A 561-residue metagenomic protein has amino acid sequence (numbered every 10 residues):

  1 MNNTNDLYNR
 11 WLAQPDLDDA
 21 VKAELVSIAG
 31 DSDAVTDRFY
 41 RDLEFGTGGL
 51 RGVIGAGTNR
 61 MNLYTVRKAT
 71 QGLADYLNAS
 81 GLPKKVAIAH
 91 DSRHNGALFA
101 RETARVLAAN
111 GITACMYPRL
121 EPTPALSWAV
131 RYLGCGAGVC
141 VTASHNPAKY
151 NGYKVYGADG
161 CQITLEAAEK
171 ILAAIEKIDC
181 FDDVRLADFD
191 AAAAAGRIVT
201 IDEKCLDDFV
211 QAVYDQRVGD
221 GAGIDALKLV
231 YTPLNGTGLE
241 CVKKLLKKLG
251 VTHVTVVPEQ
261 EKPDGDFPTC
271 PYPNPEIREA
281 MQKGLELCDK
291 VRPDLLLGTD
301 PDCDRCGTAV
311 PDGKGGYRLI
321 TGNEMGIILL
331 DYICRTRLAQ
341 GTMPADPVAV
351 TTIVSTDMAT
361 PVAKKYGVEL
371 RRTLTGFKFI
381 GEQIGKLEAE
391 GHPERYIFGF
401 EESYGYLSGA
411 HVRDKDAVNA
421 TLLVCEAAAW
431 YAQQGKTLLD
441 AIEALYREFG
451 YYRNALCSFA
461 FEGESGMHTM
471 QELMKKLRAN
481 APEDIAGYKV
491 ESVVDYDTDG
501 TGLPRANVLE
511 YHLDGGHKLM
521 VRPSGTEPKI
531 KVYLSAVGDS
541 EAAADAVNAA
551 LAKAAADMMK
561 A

Functional and structural regions predicted by a protein language model:
N2-T103, N110, A193, I198-A226 (+1 more regions): An N-terminal, well-structured beta->alpha segment
D16, A34-F39, L43, N151-A280 (+1 more regions): Gly/Ser/Thr-enriched, mixed-charge loops and adjacent short helices that form phosphate/oxyanion-binding elements
F39-N59, A143-S144, P233-C241, L245 (+4 more regions): Conserved phosphate/anionic-ligand binding catalytic regions in large, soluble enzymes, centered on
A87-Y150, K247-T308: N-terminal small/polar loop signature for handling phosphorylated ligands or for N-terminal nucleophile
A97-E102, S127-R131, K149-V155, E176 (+8 more regions): Short acidic, glycine/serine/threonine-rich loops at helix termini
Y156-A187, N323-P347, T351-V362, A417: Glycine-rich phosphate-binding loop plus the immediately following alpha-helix
D289, P293-L295, G316-R318, T336-R522 (+3 more regions): Phosphate-binding and adjacent anionic-ligand microenvironments
